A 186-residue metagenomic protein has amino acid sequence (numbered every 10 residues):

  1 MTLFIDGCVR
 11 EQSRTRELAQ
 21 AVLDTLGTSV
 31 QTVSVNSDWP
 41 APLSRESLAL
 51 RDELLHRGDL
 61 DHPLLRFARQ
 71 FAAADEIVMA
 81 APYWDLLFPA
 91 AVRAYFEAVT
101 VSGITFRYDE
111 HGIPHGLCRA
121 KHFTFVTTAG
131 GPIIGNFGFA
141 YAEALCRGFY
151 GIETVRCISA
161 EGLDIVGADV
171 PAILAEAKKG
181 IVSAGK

Functional and structural regions predicted by a protein language model:
M1-V101, K179-K186: N-terminal beta1-alpha1-beta2 submodule of the flavodoxin-like/Rossmannoid cofactor-binding fold
G7, V35, T127-T128, A160: Cofactor-binding loop segments of dinucleotide-utilizing enzymes, especially the Rossmann-like FAD- and NAD(P)+-binding
V9-Q12, G130-I133, L163-I165: Short histidine/acidic/glycine/proline-rich micro-motifs that form metal- and phosphate-coordinating active-site loops
A72, A90, C118, Y150-E153: Structured loop/turn residues at beta-strand edges in well-structured enzyme cores
F96-V99, G103, T127, Y150: Short, well-ordered alpha-helical segments in soluble proteins
V101-H111: Conserved nucleotide-sugar donor-interacting segment of glycosyltransferase catalytic cores, predominantly GT-B
D109-Y150: Short, glycine-/small-residue-rich phosphate/pyrophosphate-handling segment
A140-K186: Glycine-rich phosphate/pyrophosphate-binding loop and the adjoining helix
